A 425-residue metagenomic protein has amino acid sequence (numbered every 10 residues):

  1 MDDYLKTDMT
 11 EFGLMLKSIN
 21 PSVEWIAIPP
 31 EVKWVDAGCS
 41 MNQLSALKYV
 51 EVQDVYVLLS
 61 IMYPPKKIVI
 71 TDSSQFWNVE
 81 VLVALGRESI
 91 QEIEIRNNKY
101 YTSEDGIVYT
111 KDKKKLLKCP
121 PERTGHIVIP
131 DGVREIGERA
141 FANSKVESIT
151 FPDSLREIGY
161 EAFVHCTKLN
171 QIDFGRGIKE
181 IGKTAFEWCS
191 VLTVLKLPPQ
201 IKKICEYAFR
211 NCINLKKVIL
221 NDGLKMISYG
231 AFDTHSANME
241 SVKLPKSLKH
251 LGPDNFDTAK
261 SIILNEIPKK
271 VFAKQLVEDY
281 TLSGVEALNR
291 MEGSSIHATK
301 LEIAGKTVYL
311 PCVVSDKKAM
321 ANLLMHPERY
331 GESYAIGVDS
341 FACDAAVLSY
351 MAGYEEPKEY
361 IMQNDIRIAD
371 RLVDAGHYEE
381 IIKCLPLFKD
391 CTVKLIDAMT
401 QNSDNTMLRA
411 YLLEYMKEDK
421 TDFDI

Functional and structural regions predicted by a protein language model:
M1-E11, N20-W34, N42-E135, N143-E157 (+7 more regions): Structural signature of tandem-repeat unit edges
L117, E138-A140, G159-A162, G182-A185 (+3 more regions): Consensus positions within tandem repeat domains that build extended binding/scaffold surfaces
S144, L387-F388, N402, Y415 (+1 more regions): Residue-level signature of the C-terminal ends
L372, M399-S403: Ankyrin-repeat helical register
Y378-L385, M407-L413: Ankyrin repeat structural motif
T392-A398, K420-D424: Boundary/linker segments of alpha-helical solenoid repeat arrays
D404-I425: Eukaryotic acidic, Ser/Thr-rich intrinsically disordered low-complexity regions
